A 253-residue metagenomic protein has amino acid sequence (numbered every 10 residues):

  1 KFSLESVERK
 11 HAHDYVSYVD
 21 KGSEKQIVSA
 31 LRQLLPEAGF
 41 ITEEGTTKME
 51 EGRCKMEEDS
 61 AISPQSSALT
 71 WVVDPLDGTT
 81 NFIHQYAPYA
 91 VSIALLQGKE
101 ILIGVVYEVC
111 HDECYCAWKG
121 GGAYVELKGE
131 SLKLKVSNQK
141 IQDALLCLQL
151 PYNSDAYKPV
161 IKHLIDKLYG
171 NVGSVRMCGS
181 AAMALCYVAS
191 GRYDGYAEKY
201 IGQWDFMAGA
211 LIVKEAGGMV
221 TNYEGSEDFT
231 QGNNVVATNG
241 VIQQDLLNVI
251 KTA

Functional and structural regions predicted by a protein language model:
K1-L76, V241, N248-K251: N-terminal subdomain of lithium-sensitive/metallo-dependent phosphomonoesterases centered on the IMPase/IPPase/PAP
V7-E8, R32, T47-M49, V106 (+2 more regions): Short secondary-structure boundary/capping segments
D20, L31, T79, E108 (+5 more regions): Residue-level signal for inorganic ion chemistry
K21, K25, E44, P75-G78 (+4 more regions): Generic detector of well-ordered alpha-helical packing
M49, C54-M56, G129, L134-Q139: N-terminal cationic leader/targeting segments used for protein routing and processing
A68-Y124: DPxDG-like acidic metal-binding loop motif
T70, K133, D143-L145: Residues that mark the start of a beta-strand
S137-A253: An extended, acidic
